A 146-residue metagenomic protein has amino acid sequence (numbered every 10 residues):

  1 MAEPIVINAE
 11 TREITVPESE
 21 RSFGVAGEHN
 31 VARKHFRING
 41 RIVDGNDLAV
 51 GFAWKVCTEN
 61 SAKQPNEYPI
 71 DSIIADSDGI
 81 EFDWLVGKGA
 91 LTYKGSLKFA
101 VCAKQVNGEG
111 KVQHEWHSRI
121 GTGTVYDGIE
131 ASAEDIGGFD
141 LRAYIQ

Functional and structural regions predicted by a protein language model:
M1-S132: N-terminal assembly/attachment segments of tailed bacteriophage virion structural proteins
S132-Q146: Compositionally biased low-complexity segments at domain edges in trafficked proteins and select soluble regulators
